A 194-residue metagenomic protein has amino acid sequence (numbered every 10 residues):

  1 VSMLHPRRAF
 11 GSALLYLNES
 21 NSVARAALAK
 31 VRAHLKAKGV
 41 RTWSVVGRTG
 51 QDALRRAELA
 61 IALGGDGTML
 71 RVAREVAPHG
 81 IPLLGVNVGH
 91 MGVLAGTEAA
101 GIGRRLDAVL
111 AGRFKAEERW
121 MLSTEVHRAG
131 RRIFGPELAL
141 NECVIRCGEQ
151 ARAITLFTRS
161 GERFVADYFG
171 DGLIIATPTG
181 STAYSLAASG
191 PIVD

Functional and structural regions predicted by a protein language model:
V1-L59, L63, R71, A99-E117 (+1 more regions): ATP/NTP phosphate-donor binding region
S20, D66-T68, M91, T179-T182: Short glycine-rich anion-binding loops that position phosphate/pyrophosphate groups of nucleotides and phosphorylated
R25, G67-A73, S181-A187: Short glycine/serine/threonine-rich phosphate/pyrophosphate-binding segments that cradle anionic phosphate groups
A60, L83, L173-I174: Short, well-ordered beta-strand core segments
R71, E75-G89: Gly/Ser-rich helix-loop-strand patches that form or flank binding pockets for ribonucleotide-derived cofactors
G89-V93, I192-V193: Short gly/pro/ser/thr-enriched loop/turn and capping motifs at secondary-structure boundaries
M91-D171: Catalytic core of DAGKc-family lipid kinases
D167-D194: Gly/Ser/Thr-rich active-site loops/lids in small-molecule metabolic enzymes that frequently grip phosphoryl groups
